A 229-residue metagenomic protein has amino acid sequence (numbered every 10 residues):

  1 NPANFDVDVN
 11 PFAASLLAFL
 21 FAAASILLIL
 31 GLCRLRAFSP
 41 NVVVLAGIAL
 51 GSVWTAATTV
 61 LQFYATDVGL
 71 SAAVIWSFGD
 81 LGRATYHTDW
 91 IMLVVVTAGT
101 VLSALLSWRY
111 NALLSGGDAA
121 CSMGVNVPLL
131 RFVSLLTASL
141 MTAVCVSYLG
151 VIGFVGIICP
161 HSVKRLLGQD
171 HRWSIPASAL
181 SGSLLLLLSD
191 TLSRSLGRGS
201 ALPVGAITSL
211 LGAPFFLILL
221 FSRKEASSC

Functional and structural regions predicted by a protein language model:
N1-C229: Alpha-helical transmembrane segments in inner-membrane proteins
